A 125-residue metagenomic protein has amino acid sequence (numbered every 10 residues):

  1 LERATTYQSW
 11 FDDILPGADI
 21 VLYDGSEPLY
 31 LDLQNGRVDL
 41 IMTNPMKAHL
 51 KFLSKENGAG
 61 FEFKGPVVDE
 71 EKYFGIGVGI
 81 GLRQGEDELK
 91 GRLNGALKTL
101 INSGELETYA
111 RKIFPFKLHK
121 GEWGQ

Functional and structural regions predicted by a protein language model:
L1-Q125: Proline/Glycine/Serine-rich low-complexity intrinsically disordered segments that serve as flexible stalks/linkers
